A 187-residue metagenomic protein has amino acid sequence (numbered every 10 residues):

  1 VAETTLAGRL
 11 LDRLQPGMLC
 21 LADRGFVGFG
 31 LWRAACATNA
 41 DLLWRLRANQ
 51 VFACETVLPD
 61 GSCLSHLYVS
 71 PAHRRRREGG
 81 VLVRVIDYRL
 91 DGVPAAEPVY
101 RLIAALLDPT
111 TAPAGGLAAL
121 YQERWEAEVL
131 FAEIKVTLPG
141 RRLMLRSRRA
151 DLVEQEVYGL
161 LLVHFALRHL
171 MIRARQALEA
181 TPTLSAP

Functional and structural regions predicted by a protein language model:
V1-P187: Single, function-defining residue in the core of a domain
